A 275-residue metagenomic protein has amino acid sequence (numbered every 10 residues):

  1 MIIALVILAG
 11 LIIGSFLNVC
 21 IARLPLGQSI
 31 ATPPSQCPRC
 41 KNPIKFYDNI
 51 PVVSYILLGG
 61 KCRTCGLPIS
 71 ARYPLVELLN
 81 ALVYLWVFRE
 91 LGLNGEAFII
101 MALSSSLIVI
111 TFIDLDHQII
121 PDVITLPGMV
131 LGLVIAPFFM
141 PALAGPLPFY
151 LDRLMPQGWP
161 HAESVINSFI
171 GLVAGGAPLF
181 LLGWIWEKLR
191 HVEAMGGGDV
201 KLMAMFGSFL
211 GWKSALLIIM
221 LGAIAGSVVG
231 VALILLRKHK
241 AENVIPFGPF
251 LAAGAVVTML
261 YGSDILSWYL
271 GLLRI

Functional and structural regions predicted by a protein language model:
I3, N94-M101, I119-D122, N243: Short, aromatic-rich membrane-interface segments at the entry and exit of alpha-helical transmembrane domains
A4, L8, I12, F16 (+13 more regions): Generic alpha-helical transmembrane segments of integral inner-membrane proteins, especially permease/transport modules
L17-R72, F247: Membrane-proximal soluble regions of multi-pass membrane proteins
N18-R23, G59-L67, L107-I119, F180-V192 (+1 more regions): C-terminal ends of transmembrane helices
R23-A31, R89-L93, L115, M140-A144 (+4 more regions): Transmembrane helix-loop junctions in multipass membrane proteins, especially transporters and channels
R72-N80, I100, L235-F247: Hydrophobic alpha-helical transmembrane segments and immediately flanking/interface helices in integral membrane
A102-S105, V109-I113, H117-A225, S267-I275: Functional transmembrane core segments of multi-pass inner-membrane proteins
G196-G198, A232-V257: Interfacial loop-to-transmembrane junctions
